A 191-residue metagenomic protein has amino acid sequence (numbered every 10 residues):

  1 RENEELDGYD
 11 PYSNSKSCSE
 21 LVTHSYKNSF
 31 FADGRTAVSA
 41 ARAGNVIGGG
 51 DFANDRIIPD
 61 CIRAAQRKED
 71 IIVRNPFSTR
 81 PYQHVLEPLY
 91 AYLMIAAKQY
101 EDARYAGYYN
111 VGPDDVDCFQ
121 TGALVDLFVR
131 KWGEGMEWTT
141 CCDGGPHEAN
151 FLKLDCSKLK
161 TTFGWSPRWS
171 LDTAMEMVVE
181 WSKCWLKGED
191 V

Functional and structural regions predicted by a protein language model:
R1-S15: Catalytic loop of short-chain dehydrogenase/reductase
E5, A32, D102-A103: Short, flexible hinge/linker loops that cap or flank conserved catalytic cores
L6, R56-I57, L154: Short, conserved clusters of charged catalytic residues that mark active-site and nucleotide-handling motifs
P11-Y12, S17-P81, V85-A97, A123-K131: NAD(P)-dependent short-chain dehydrogenase/reductase
A65-V191: C-terminal substrate-binding subdomain of Rossmann-fold SDR/epimerase-dehydratase oxidoreductases
